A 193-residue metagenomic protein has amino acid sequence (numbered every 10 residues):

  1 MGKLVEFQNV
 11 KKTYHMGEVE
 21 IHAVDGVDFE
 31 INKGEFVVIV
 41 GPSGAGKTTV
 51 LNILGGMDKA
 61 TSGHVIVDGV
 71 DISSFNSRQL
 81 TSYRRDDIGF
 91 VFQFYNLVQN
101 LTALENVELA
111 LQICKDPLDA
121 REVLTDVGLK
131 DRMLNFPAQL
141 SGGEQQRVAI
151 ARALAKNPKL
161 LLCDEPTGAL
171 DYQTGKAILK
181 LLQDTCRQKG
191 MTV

Functional and structural regions predicted by a protein language model:
K3-V193: ABC family nucleotide-binding domain
